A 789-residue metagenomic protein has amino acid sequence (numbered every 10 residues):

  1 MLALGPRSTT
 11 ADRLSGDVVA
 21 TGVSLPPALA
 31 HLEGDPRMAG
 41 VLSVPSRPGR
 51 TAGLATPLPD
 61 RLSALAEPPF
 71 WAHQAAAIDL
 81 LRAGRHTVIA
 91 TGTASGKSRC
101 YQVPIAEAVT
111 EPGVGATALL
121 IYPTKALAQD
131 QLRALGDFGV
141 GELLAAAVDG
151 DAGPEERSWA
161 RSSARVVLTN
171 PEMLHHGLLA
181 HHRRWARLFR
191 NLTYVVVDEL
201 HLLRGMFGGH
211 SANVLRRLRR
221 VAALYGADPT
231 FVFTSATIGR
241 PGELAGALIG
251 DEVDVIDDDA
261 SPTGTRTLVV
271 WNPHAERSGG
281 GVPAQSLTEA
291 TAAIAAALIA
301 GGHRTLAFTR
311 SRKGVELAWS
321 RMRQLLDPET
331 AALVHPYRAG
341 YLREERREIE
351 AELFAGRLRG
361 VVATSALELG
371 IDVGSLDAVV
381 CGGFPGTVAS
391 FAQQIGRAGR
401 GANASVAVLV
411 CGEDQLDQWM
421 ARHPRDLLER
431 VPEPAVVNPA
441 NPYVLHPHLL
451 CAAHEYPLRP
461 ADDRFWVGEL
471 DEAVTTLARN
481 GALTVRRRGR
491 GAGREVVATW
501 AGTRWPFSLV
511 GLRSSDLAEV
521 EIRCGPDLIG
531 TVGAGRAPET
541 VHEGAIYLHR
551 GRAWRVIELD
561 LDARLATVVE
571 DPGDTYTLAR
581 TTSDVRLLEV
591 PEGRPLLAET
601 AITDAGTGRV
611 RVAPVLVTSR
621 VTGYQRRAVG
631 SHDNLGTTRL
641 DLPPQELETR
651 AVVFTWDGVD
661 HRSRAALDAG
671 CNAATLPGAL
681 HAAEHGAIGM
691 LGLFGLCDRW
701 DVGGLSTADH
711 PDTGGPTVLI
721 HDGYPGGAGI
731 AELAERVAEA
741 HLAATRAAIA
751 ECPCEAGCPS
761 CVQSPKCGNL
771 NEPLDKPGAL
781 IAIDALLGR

Functional and structural regions predicted by a protein language model:
M1-V23, R789: Actinobacteria-biased recognition of intrinsically disordered, low-complexity terminal regions
G16, A20-A39, S311, R550-E558 (+2 more regions): Structured, non-catalytic alpha/beta "coupling" segments that mediate domain-domain communication and provide generic
A20-L65, A72, A76-H175, L179-L458 (+2 more regions): Helicase motor core with emphasis on the C-terminal RecA-like subdomain
S405-A407, E413-L427, H448-R459, A492-C752 (+1 more regions): Extended Lys/Arg-rich polyanion-binding regions
C752, G757-C761: Short cysteine clusters
S764: Cys/His-rich metal-chelating microdomains
C767-G768: Short, non-ligating residues that shape and space the ligands of small metal-coordination modules and catalytic
I783-R789: Short Fe-S-cluster ligation motifs
